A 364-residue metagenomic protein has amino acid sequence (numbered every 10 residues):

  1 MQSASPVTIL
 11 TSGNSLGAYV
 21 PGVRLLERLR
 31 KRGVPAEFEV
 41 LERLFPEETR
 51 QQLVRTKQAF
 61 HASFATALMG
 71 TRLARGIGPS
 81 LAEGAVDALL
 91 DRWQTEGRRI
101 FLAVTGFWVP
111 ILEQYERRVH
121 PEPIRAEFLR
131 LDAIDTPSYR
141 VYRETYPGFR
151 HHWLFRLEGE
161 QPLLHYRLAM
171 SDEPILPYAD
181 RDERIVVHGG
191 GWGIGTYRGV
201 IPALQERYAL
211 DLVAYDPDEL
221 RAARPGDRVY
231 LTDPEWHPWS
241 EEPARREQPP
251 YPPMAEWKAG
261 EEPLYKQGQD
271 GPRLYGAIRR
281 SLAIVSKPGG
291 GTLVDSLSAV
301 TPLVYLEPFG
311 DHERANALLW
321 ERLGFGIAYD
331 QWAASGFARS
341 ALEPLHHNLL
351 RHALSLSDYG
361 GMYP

Functional and structural regions predicted by a protein language model:
M1-G84: Glycosyltransferase specificity loop/lid
E37-E42, A126-I134, L210-P217: Short internal beta-strands
A59-Q114, A259-E261: Conserved nucleotide-sugar donor-binding subdomain of glycosyltransferases
V119-D180: Active-site-proximal region of nucleotide-activated glycan assembly enzymes, centered on histidine/acidic-rich loops
S171-Q248: Conserved catalytic-core segment of nucleotide-activated headgroup transferases in glycan assembly
R228-V285, G290-G291: Donor nucleotide-activated moiety binding/catalytic core segment of transferases that use nucleotide-activated donors
G291-E343: Catalytic binding pocket for nucleotide-activated donors in carbohydrate/polymer assembly enzymes
R339-P364: C-terminal amphipathic helix plus adjacent low-complexity, charged tail appended to glycosyltransferase catalytic
